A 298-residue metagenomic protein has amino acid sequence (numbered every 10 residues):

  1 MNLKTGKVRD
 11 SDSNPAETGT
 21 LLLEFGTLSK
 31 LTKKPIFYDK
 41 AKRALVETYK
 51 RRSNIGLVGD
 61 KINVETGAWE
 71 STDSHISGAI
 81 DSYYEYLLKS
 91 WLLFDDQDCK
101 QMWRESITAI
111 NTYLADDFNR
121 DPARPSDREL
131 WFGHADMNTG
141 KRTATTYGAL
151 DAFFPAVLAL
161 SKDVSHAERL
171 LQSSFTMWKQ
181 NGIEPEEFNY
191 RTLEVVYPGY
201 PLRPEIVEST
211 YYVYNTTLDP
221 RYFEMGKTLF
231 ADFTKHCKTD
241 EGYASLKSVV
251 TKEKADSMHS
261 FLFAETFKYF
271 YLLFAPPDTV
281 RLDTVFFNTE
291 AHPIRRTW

Functional and structural regions predicted by a protein language model:
M1-W298: Glycan-recognition and catalytic cores of secretory/periplasmic carbohydrate-active enzymes
